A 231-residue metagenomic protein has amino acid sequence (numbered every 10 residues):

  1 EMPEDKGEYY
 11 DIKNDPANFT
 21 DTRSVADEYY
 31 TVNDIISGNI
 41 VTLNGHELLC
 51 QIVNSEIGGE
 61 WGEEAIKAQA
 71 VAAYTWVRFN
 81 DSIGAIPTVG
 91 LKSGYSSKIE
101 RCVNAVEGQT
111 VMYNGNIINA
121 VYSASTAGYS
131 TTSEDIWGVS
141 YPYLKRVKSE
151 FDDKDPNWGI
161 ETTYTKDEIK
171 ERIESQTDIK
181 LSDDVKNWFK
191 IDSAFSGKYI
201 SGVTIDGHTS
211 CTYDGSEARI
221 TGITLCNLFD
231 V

Functional and structural regions predicted by a protein language model:
E1-V231: Conserved, single-site charged/polar hotspot
